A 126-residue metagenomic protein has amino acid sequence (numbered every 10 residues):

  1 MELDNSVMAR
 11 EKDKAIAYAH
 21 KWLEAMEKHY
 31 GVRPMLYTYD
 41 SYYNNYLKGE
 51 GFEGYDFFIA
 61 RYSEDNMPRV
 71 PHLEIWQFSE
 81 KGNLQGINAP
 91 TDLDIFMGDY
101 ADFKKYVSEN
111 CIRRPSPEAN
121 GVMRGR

Functional and structural regions predicted by a protein language model:
M1-V70: Catalytic domains of cell-wall/extracellular-matrix polysaccharide-remodeling enzymes, centered on de-N-acetylation
K48, F52-R126: Functionally critical loop-and-helix segments that line ligand-binding/catalytic clefts of soluble enzyme domains
